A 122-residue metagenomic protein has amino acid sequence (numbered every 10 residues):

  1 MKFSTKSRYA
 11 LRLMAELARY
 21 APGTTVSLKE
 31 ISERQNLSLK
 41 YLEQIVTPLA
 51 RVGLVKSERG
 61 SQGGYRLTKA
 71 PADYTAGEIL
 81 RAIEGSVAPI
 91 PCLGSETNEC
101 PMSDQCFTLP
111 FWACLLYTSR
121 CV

Functional and structural regions predicted by a protein language model:
M1-L13: Short alpha-helical segments that sit at the start of domains
A10-P22: Short amphipathic alpha-helical interface segments
V26-Q35: A short alpha-helical element within helix-turn-helix/winged-helix DNA-binding domains across DNA-binding proteins
I45-L49: Basic amphipathic alpha-helical segments that dock to polyanions
L54-S61, R66-L67: Beta-hairpin "wing" of winged helix-turn-helix
P71-E96, T108-A113: Conserved segment of winged-helix/HTH DNA-binding domains
Y117-V122: Conserved small/polar residues in nucleotide/adenosyl-binding loops
